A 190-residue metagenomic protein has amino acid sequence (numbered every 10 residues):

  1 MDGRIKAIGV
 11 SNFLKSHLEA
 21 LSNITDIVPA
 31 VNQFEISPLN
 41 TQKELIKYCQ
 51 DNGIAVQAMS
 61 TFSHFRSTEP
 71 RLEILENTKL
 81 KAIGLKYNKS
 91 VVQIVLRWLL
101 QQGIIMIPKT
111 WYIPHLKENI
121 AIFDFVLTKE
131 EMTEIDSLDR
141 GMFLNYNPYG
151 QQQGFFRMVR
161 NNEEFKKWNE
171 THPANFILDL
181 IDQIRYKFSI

Functional and structural regions predicted by a protein language model:
M1-I190: Beta/alpha (TIM)-barrel catalytic core signal, keyed to glycine-rich beta->alpha loops juxtaposed to Asp/Glu that bind
